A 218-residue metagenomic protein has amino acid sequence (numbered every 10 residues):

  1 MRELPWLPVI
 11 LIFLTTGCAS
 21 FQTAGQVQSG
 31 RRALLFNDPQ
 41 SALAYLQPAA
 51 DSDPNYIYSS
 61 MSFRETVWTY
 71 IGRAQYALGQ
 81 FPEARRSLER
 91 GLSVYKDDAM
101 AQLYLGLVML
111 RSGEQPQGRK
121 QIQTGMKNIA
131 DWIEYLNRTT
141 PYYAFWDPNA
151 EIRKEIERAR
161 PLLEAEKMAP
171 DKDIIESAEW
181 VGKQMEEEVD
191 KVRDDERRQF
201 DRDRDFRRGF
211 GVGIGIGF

Functional and structural regions predicted by a protein language model:
A50-D51, L107-E134, E157-K167: TPR/TPR-like (Sel1-like) alpha-helical repeat modules
S52-S62, W132-T139: Flexible helix-coil transition and linker loops at the boundaries of alpha-helical arrays
E134-F218: Terminal, low-structured helical/coil segments at or just beyond the last alpha-helical repeat
